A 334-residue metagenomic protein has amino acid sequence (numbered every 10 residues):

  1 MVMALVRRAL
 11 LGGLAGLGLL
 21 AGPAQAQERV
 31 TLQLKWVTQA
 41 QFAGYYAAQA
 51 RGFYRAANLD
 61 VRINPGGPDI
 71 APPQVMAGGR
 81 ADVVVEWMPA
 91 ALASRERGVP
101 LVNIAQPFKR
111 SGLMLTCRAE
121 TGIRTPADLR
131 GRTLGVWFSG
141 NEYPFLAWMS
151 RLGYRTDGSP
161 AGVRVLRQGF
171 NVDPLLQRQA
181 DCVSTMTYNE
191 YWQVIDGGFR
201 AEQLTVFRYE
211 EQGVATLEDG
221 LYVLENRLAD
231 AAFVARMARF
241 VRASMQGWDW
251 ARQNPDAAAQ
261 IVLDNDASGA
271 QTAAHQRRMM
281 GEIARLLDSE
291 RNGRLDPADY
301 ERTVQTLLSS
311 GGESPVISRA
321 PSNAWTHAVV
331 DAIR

Functional and structural regions predicted by a protein language model:
M1-L5: N-terminal secretory signal peptides that target proteins for export/translocation
R7-L11, G16-L17: N-terminal export leaders
A21-P23: N-terminal signal peptide c-region/cleavage motif recognized by signal peptidases
A26-G169, P174-Q177, D181-Y188, F207 (+1 more regions): Short, glycine-/small- and polar/acidic-enriched structural segments that line small-molecule recognition paths
P107-C117, R200-D230, G281-I283, N323 (+1 more regions): Periplasmic-binding protein-like
T156-V163, A201-T205, V234, A267-M280 (+1 more regions): Short, surface-exposed acidic
A229-G311: Secondary-structure end/capping motifs
E301-R334: Conserved C-terminal helix/tail region of periplasmic/extracytoplasmic solute-binding proteins
